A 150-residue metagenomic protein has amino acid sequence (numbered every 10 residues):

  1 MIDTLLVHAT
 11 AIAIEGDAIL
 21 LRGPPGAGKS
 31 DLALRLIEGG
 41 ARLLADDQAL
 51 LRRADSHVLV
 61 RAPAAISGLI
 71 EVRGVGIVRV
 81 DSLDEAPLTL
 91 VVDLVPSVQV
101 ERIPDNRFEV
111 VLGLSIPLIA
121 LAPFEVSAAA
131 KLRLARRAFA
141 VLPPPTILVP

Functional and structural regions predicted by a protein language model:
M1-I12: Pre-Walker A adenine-sensing motif
I2, E15-D17, G39-G40, D46: Short coil/turn connectors at secondary-structure junctions
D3-L5, L44, E101-R102: Short solvent-exposed loop/turn micro-motifs enriched in small/polar/acidic residues
A9-A11, Q48, N106: Short, acidic/polar N-cap/turn motifs at the starts of alpha helices
I12-I37: Glycine-rich phosphate-binding P-loop
E38-P96: Conserved nucleotide-sensing/catalytic segment adjacent to the nucleotide-binding pocket in NTP-handling enzymes
E85-P150: Conserved NTP phosphate-binding and transfer environment spanning the P-loop NTPase/kinase superfamily
